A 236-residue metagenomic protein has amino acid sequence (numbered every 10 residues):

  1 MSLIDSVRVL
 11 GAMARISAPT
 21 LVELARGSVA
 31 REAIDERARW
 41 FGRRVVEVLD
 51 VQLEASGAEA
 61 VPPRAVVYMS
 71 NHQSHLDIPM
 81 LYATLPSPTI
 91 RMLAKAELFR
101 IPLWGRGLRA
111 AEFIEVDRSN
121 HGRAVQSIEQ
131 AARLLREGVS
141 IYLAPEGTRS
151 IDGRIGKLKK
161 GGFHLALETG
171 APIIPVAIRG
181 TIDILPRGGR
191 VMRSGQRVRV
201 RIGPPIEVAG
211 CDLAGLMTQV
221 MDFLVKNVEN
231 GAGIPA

Functional and structural regions predicted by a protein language model:
M1-V66, P79: Membrane-anchoring hydrophobic helices of lipid-metabolizing enzymes
I16-A25, P62-H121: Catalytic core of membrane glycerolipid acyltransferases/transacylases, capturing the structured, soluble-facing
A33, F41, D77-M80, A94 (+3 more regions): Hydrophobic alpha-helical segments typical of transmembrane helices and their membrane-interface/capping positions
A55, I114-D117, V208: Short acidic-hydrophobic, aromatic-tinged amphipathic segments that line or gate anion-handling sites
A55, Y68, M92, V200-I202: Generic preference for hydrophobic
V125-A236: Non-catalytic C-terminal accessory region of glycerolipid acyltransferases and related lyso-lipid remodeling enzymes
